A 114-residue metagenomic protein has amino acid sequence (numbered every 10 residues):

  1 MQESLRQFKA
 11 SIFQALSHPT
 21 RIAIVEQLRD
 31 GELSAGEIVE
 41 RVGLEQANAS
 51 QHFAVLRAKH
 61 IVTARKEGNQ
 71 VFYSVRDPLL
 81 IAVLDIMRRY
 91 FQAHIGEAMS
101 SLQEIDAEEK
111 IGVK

Functional and structural regions predicted by a protein language model:
M1-R6, Q27-R41, P78-K114: C-terminal regulatory/oligomerization modules of transcriptional regulators
F8-L16: Short amphipathic alpha-helical boundary/capping segments
S17, G68-I86: Short, cationic-aromatic polyanion-contact patches
I22-I24: Pre-recognition alpha-helix immediately N-terminal to the DNA-recognition helix within helix-turn-helix or winged-helix
E26, Q51-A54, N69: Base-recognition residues in the alpha-helical recognition helix of bacterial helix-turn-helix
S34-G36, A47, A54: Residues within helix-turn-helix
E40, Q51, R57-A58: Alpha-helical residues within the helix-turn-helix
R57-E67, S74: Beta-hairpin "wing" of winged helix-turn-helix
